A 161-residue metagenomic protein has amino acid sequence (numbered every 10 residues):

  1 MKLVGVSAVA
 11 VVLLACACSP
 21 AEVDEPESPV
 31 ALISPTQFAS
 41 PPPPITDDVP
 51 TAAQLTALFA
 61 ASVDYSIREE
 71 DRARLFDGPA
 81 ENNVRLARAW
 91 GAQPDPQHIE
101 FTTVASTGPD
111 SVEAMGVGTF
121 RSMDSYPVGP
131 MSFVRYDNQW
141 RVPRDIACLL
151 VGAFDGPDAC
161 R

Functional and structural regions predicted by a protein language model:
M1-D47: Juxtamembrane and targeting peptides
L3, C18-S19, R88-P127: Surface-exposed, charged secondary-structure patches
V11-L13, E113, G152-P157: Short A/G/S/P-biased low-complexity tracts
C16-P20, L58-D64, R72, A114-F120 (+1 more regions): Primarily hydrophobic membrane-targeting regions of prokaryotic envelope proteins
S28-V30, I67-A73, A87-W90, D95-F101 (+1 more regions): Short low-complexity stretches enriched in small and charged residues
S34-A89: Core segments of small alpha/beta cavity-forming domains
A80-E81, F120, A147-L149: Solvent-exposed loop/turn segments at secondary-structure junctions within structured extracellular/periplasmic domains
V128-C160: Short beta-strand edge/turn micro-motifs at domain boundaries
